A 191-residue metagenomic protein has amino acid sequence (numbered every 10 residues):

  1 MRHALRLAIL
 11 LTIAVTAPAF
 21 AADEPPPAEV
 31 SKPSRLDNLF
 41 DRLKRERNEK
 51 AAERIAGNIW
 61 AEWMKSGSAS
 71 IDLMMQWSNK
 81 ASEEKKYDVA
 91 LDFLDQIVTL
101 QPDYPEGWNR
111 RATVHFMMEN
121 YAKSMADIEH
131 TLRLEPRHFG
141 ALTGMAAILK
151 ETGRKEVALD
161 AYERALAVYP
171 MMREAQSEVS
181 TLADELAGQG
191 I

Functional and structural regions predicted by a protein language model:
R2, A19-D72: N-terminal leader/linker segments that initiate helical-solenoid repeat arrays
R42-R45, K80, V114, I148 (+1 more regions): Residue-level signature for tetratricopeptide repeat
L43-R45, G153-E174, S180-D184: TPR/TPR-like (Sel1-like) alpha-helical repeat modules
N48, M64-I71, K155-D160, L182-I191: Alpha-helical linker/edge segments of TPR/alpha-solenoid repeat scaffolds and analogous pre-/post-domain helices
A61-M64, V98-T99, H130-R133, L166-A167 (+1 more regions): Conserved structural position within tetratricopeptide repeats
S68-G140: Alpha-helical adaptor scaffolds
E83, M117, E151-T152, D184-G188: Register position in tetratricopeptide repeats
R111-A112, M145, V179: Residue-level signature of tetratricopeptide-repeat
